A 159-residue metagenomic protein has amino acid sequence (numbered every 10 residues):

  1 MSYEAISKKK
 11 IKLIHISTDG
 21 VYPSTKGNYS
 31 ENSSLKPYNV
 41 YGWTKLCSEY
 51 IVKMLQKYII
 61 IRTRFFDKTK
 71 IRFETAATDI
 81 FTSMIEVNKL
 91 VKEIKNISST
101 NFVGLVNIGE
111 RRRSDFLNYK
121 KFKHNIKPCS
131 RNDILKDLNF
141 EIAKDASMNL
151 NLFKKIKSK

Functional and structural regions predicted by a protein language model:
M1-I14: NAD(P)-cofactor binding segment of oxidoreductase domains
K12, K36-R64: Active-site Tyr-X1-5-Lys
K12-S17, I59-I60, S83, N107: Structural signature of the Rossmann-like NAD(P)-dependent dehydrogenase/reductase core
I16-Y38, T69: Active-site "gating" loop of Rossmann-like NAD(P)-dependent oxidoreductase/epimerase domains
E31-L46, I80-I85, R113: Short-chain dehydrogenase/reductase
T63-R72, F81-R111: Alpha-helical substrate-binding/gating segment
E93-D145: Mid/C-terminal beta-alpha module of Rossmann-like enzyme folds, strongest in SDR-family dehydrogenases/epimerases
A143, M148-K159: Amphipathic terminal alpha-helices
